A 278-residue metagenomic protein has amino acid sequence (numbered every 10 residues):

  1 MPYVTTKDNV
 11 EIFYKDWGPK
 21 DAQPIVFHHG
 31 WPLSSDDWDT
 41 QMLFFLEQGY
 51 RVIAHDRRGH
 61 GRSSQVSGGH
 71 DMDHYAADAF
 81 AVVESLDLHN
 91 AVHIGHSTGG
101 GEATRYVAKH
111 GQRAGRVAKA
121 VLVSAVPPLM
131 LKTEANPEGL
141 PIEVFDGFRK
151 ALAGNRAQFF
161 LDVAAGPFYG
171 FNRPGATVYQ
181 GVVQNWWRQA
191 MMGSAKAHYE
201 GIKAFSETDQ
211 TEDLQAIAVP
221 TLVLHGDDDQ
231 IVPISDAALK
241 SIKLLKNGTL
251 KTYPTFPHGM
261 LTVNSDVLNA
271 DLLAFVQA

Functional and structural regions predicted by a protein language model:
D8-G68: Conserved HGGG/HGGXW glycine-rich cap/lid loop of the alpha/beta-hydrolase fold
H29-W31, A91, G95-G100: Conserved alpha/beta-hydrolase "nucleophile elbow" surrounding the catalytic nucleophile
H74-A91: Conserved acidic catalytic loop of the alpha/beta-hydrolase fold
T104-G154: Flexible "cap/lid" loop of the alpha/beta hydrolase fold
P128-L140, K150-Q215: Conserved alpha/beta-hydrolase catalytic His-Asp/Glu region
I217, V223-H225, D229: Short beta-strand/loop motif that positions the catalytic acidic residue of the alpha/beta-hydrolase fold
Q230-D236: Conserved alpha/beta-hydrolase "acid-adjacent" motif
N247-A278: Catalytic active-site module of serine/aspartate enzymes centered on a nucleophile-bearing elbow/loop
